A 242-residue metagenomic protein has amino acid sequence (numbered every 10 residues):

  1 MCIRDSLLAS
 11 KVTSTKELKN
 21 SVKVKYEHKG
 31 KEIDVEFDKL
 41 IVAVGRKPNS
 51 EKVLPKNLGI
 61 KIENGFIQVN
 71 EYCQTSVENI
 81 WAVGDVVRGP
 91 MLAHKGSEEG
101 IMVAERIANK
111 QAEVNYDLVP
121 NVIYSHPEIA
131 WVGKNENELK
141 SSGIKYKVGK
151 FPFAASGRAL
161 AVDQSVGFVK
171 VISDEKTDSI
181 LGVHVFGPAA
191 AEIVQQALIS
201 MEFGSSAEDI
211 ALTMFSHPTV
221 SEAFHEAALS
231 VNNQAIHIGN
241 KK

Functional and structural regions predicted by a protein language model:
M1-I3: Short, small-residue-biased leader/transition segments that mark boundaries at the very start of proteins
L7, V35, K147-G149: General small-molecule cofactor/ligand-binding pocket signal
L8-S21: A conserved short coil-to-beta-strand element within the FAD-binding core of flavoproteins
L18, K52, L58-I60, A161-G167: Short loop/turn motifs at secondary-structure junctions and domain boundaries
E27-K29, N70-E71, D174-E175: Short, acidic, Ser/Thr-enriched surface-loop or helix-capping motifs
D34-I107, E192: FAD-site-proximal beta/loop scaffold in flavoenzymes
H94-D117, K145, F203-S205: Internal hydrophobic alpha-helix adjacent to the cofactor/substrate pocket in enzyme cavities
S125-N135, K140-K242: Flexible, glycine-rich terminal cap/loop adjacent to redox cofactors in electron-transfer oxidoreductases
